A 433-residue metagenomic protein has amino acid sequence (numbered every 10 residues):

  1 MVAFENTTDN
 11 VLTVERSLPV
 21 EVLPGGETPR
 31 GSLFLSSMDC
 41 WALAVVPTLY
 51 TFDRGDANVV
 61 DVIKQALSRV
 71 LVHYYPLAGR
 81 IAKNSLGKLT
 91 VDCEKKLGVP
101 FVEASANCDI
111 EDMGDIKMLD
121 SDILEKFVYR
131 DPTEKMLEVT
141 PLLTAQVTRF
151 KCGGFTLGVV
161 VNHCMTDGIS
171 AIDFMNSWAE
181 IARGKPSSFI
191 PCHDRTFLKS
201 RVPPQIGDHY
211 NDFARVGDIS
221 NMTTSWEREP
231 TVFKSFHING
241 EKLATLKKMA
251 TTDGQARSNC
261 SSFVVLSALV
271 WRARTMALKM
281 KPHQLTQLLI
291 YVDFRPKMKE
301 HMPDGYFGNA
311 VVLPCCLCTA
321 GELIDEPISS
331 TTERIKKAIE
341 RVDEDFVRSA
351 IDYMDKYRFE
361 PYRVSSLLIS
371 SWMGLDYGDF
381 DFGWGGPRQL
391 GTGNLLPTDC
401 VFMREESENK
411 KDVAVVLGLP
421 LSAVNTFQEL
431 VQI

Functional and structural regions predicted by a protein language model:
M1-V14: PEST-like, low-complexity acidic/proline-rich intrinsically disordered segments, predominantly at protein N-termini
V11-T28, A42-L43, P47-P76, R80-S366 (+1 more regions): Soluble acyl-CoA-dependent acyltransferase catalytic core bearing the H(X)4D motif
S32-F34: Detector for long, low-complexity, acidic/polar, Ser/Pro/Gly/Thr-rich intrinsically disordered N-terminal regulatory
D39, L142-T148, P397-E406: Short, surface-exposed beta-strand/loop micro-motifs that present aromatic residues
V364-I433: Low-complexity, glycine/alanine/valine/leucine- and proline-rich hydrophobic stretches
